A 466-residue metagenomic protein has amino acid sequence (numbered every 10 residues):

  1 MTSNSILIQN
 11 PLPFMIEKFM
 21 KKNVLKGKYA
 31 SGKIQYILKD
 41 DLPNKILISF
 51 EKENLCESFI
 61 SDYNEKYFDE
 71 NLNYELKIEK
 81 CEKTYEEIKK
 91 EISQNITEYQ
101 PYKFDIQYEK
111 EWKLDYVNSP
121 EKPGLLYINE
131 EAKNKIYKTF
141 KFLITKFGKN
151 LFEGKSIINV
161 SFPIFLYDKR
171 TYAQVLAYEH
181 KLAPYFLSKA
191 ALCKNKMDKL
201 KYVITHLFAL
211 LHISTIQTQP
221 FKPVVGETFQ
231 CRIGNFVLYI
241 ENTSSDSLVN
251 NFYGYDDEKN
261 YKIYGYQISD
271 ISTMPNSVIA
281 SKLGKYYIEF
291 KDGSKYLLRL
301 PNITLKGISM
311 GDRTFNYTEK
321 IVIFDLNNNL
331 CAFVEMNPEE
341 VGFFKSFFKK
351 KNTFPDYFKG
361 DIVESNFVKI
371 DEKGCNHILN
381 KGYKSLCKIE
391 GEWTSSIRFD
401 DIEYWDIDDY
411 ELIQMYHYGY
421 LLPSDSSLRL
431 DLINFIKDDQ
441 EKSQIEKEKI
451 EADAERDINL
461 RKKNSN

Functional and structural regions predicted by a protein language model:
T2-I6, A30-K33, L42-I46, L72-K77 (+5 more regions): Core residues of folded domains in eukaryotic genome-function proteins
T2-N73: Canonical RRM/RBD RNA-binding surface and closely related RRM-like beta-sheet modules in eukaryotic RNA-binding proteins
Q9, G27, D40, S49 (+6 more regions): Generic detector of low-complexity/intrinsically disordered segments and short hydrophobic N-terminal stretches
P11-M15, K83, K194: Short coil/turn linker and secondary-structure boundary residues
F19-V24, E65, I78, K90-E91 (+1 more regions): N-terminal cationic leader/targeting segments used for protein routing and processing
D41, Y67-I92: Low-complexity RS/RG/RGG-rich segments used by eukaryotic RNA-binding proteins and nuclear co-regulators for mRNP
E86-S188, L192-N466: Extended acidic, Ser/Thr- and Pro-enriched interaction/regulatory segments
